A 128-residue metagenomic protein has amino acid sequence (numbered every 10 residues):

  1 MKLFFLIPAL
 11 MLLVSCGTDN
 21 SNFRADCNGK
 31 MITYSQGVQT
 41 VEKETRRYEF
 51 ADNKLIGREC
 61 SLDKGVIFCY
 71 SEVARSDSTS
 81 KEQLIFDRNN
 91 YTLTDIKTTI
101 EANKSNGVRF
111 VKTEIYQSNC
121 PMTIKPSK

Functional and structural regions predicted by a protein language model:
M1-A9: Sec-dependent signal peptide recognition, specifically the positively charged N-region followed immediately by
L12-S15: C-terminal motif of bacterial Sec signal peptides marking the signal peptidase cleavage site
G17-D19: Bacterial signal peptide processing site
S21-S35: Tryptophan-anchored aromatic micro-motifs
M31-T33, K97-E101: Beta-turn initiation residues at beta-strand->coil junctions
E42-E44, D77-E82, I96, V111-I115: Short, surface-exposed coil-to-beta transition loops
Y48, D52-N90: Contiguous, well-ordered beta-strand patches that form the walls/edges of small beta-barrel/beta-sandwich domains
E101-K128: Edge beta-strand at a domain terminus
